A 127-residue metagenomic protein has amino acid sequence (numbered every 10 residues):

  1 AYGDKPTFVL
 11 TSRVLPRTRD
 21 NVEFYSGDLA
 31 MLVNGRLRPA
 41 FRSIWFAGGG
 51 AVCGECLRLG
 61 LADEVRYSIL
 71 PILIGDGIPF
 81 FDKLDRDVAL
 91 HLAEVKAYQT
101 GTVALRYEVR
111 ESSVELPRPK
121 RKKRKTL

Functional and structural regions predicted by a protein language model:
A1-L127: Enzymes that bind and transform nitrogen-containing heteroaromatic metabolites
